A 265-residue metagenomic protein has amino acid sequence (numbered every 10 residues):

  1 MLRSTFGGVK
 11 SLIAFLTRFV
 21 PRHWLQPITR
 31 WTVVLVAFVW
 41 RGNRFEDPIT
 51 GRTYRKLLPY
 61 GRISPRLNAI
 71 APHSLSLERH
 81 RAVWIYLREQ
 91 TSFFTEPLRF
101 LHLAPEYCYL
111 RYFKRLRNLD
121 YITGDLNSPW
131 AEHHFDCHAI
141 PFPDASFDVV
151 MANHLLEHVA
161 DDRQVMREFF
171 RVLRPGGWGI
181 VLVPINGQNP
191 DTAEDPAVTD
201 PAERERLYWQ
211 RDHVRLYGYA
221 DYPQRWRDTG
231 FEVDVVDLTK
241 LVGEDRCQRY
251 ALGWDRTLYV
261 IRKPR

Functional and structural regions predicted by a protein language model:
L2-P141, D237-R265: Conserved N-terminal segment of class I S-adenosyl-L-methionine
A37-R41, F45, A160-F170, R174 (+1 more regions): S-adenosyl-L-methionine-dependent methyltransferase catalytic module, highlighting the catalytic core
M151: A conserved beta-strand element that flanks and buttresses the S-adenosyl-L-methionine
H154-H158: A short His-aromatic
